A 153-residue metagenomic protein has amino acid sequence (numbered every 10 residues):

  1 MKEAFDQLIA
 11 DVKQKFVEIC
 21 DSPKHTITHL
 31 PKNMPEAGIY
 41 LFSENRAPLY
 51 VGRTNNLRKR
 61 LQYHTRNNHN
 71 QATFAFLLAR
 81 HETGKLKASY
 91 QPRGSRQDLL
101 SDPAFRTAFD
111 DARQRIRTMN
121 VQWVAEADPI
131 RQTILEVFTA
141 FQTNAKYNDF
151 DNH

Functional and structural regions predicted by a protein language model:
M1-N67, A72-D98, V124-F141, A145 (+1 more regions): GIY-YIG nuclease catalytic motif and its immediate N-terminal context
E36, R117-T118: A generic structural signal for well-ordered coil/turn residues at beta-strand boundaries that shape enzyme active-site
D98-D110: Long, low-complexity, intrinsically disordered segments enriched in glycines and aromatic residues
D110-R117: Short, conserved catalytic or adaptor-binding loops enriched in Gly and charged residues
